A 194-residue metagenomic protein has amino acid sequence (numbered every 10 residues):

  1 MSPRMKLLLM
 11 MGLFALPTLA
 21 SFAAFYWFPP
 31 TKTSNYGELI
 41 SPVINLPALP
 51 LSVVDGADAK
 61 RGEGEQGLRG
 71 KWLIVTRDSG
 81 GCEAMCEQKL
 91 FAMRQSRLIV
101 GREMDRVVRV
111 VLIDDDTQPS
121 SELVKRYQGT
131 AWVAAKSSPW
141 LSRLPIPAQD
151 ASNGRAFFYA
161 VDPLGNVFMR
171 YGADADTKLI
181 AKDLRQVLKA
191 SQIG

Functional and structural regions predicted by a protein language model:
M5-F25: Hydrophobic membrane-insertion alpha-helices, especially the h-region of bacterial N-terminal signal peptides
L16-L19, P29-Q66: N-terminal "domain-start" segment that seeds a small globular fold
Y26, R94-S96, S142-P147, K182 (+1 more regions): Short, surface-exposed patches at the edges or C-terminal ends of soluble domains, predominantly
E65-M93: Short active-site neighborhood of thiol/selenol oxidoreductases, capturing the structured segment around
R69-K71, M104-R106, N153: Extracytoplasmic
A84, Q88-Y127: Structural microenvironment flanking redox-active thiols in thiol-disulfide oxidoreductases
R109-V110, D115-Q118, E122-A156: Short, internal strand/loop/helix patches that form the active-site neighborhood or redox-interaction surface
G154-G194: Thiol-/selenol-based redox modules, centered on thioredoxin-like and closely related oxidoreductase domains
